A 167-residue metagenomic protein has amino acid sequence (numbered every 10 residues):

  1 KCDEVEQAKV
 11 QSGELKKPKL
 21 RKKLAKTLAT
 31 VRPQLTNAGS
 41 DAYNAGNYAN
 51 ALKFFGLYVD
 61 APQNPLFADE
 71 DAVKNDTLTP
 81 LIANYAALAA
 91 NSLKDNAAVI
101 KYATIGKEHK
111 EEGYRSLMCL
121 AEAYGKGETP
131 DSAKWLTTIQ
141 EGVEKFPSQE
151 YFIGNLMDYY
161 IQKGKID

Functional and structural regions predicted by a protein language model:
K1, K17-G46, L52-L57, A61 (+3 more regions): Amphipathic alpha-helical repeat scaffolds of TPR domains
C2, Y58, I105-G106, E141-G142: Canonical positions in the second alpha-helix
V5-A8, S12, A61, A68 (+2 more regions): Residue position in alpha-helical solenoids
S12, K19, L66-K74: Acidic, Ser/Thr- and Gly/Pro-rich intrinsically disordered linkers and low-complexity segments that flank or connect
S12-K17, A103, K107-E111: Long amphipathic alpha-helical coiled-coil segments
N47, K94-D95, T129-D131, K165: Residues in the short coil linking paired helices within alpha-helical repeat scaffolds
I161-D167: Eukaryotic tandem repeat interaction scaffolds
